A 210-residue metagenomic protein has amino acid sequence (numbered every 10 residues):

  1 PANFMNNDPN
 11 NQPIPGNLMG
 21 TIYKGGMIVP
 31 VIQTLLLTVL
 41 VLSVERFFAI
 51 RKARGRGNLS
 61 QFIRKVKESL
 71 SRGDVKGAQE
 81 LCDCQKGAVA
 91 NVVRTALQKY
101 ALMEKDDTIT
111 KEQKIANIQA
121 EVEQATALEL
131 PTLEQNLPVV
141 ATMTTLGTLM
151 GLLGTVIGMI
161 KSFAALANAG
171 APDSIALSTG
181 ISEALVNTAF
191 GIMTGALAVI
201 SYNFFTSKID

Functional and structural regions predicted by a protein language model:
P1, L153-I160: C-terminal TM-helix exit segments that contain a strictly Trp-centered aromatic cap at the helix terminus
P1-Q61, F205: Hydrophobic membrane-targeting segments
D8-Q12, F163-S178: Membrane-interfacial helix-loop-helix connectors in multipass membrane proteins
P15-I28, E123-G147, S174-V186: Alpha-helical membrane-interface segments at transmembrane helix boundaries
G26, L40, A78, V93 (+3 more regions): Residue-level signature of catalytic and energy-coupling elements of molecular machines, predominantly ATP/GTP-dependent
V29-L42, T145, T155-G158, I192-M193: Hydrophobic alpha-helical transmembrane segments of multi-pass integral membrane proteins
L42, F48-M150, K161-A169, I200-D210: Predominantly long cytosolic amphipathic alpha-helical stalk/bundle segments
P172-D210: Channel- or pocket-lining gating/hinge segments that regulate access to a cavity or pore
